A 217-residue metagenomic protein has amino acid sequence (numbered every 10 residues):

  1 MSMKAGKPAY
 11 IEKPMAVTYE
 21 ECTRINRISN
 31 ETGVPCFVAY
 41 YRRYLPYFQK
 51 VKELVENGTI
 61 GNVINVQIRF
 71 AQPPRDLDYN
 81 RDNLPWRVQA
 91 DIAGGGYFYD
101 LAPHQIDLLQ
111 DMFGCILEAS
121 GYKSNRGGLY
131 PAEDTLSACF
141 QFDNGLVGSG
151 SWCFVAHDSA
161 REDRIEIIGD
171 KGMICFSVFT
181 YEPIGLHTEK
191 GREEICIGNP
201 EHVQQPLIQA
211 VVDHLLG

Functional and structural regions predicted by a protein language model:
M1, R24, K50-E53, L108 (+2 more regions): Alpha-helical elements of Rossmann-like donor-binding domains used by nucleotide-donor carbohydrate transfer enzymes
M1-R43, G58: Beta-strand-loop-alpha-helix segment that lines the small-molecule cofactor/substrate pocket of alpha/beta enzymes
Y10, P35-F37, Q67, R87 (+3 more regions): Structural detector of well-ordered beta-strand residues that form the stable sheet scaffold of enzyme domains
E12, D91-F98, I195-G198: A short acidic, glycine-rich active-site loop that binds or catalyzes chemistry on phosphate/adenosine moieties
C22, F48, Q105-I106, Q204-V212: A general structural signal for well-ordered alpha-helical segments in protein cores
R42-L129: Predominantly a Rossmann-like dinucleotide-binding segment in NAD(P)-dependent oxidoreductases
D100, I106-Y181, I208-G217: Contiguous beta-strand/loop segments that form the cofactor/metal-binding neighborhood of enzyme cores
R192-G217: C-terminal helical cap and adjacent loop that interface with cofactors, partners, or active-site loops
